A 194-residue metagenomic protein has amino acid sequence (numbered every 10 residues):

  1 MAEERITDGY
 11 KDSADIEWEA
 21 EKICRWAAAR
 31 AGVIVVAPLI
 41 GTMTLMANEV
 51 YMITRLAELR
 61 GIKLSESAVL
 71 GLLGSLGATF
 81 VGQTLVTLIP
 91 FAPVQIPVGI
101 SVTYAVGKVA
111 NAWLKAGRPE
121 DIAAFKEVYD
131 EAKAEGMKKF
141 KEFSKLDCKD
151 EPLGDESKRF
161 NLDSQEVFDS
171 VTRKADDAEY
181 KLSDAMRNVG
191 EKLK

Functional and structural regions predicted by a protein language model:
M1-V33, N48-V69, T79, P97-K194: Terminal, membrane-proximal amphipathic helices and intrinsically disordered targeting/regulatory segments
G32-T44, G82-G99: Short hydrophobic membrane-inserting alpha-helices and related fusion/pore-forming segments
M43-A47, S75: Generic alpha-helical scaffold signal
S67-I89: A structural-propensity feature for long, helix-poor, extended segments
